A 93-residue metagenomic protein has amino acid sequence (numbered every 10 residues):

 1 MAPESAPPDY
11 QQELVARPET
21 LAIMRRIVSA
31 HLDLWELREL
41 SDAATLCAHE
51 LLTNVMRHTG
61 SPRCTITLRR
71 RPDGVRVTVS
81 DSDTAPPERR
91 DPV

Functional and structural regions predicted by a protein language model:
M1-A43: Bergerat-fold GHKL ATPase/HATPase_c domain
M1-Q11, V55-V93: Conserved beta-strand-loop-beta-strand hairpin that lines the nucleotide-binding pocket of ATP/GTP-utilizing enzymes
R25-V28, A48, P72: Short amphipathic alpha-helical/adjacent loop interface patches that line ligand and macromolecule-binding sites
E39-R63: Conserved ATP-binding N-box helix of the HATPase_c
